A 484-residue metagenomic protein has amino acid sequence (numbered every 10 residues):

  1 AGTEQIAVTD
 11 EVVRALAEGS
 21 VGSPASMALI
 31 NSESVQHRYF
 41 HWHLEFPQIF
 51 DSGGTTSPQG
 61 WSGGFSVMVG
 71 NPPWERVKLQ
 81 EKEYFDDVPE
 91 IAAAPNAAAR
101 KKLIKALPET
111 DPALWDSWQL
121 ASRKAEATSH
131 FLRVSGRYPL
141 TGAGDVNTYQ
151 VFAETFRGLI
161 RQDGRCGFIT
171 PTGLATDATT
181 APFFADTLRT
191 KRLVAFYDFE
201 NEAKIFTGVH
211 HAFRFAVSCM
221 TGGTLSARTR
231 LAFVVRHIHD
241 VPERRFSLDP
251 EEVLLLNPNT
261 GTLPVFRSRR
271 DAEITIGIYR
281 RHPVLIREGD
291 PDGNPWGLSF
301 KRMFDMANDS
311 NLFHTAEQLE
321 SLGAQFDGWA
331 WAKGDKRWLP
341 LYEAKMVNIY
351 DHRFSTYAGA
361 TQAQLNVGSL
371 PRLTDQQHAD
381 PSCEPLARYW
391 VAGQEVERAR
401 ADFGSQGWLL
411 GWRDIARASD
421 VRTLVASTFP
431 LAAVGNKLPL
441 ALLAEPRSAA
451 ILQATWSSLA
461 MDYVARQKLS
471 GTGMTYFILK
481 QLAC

Functional and structural regions predicted by a protein language model:
A1-V67, P72-P139, L159-Q162, V194-Y197 (+1 more regions): Polynucleotide-recognition surfaces of large bacterial nucleic-acid defense/processing enzymes
E45, T148-T155: Well-ordered alpha-helical segments embedded in enzymatic catalytic cores
G158, F184-K191: Short, surface-exposed basic-aromatic patches at helix termini and helix-loop junctions that form
G164-I169: Conserved beta-strand signature within the Rossmann-like core of class I S-adenosyl-L-methionine
T170-T176, E202: Conserved short loop/turn motifs at secondary-structure junctions
R189-E202, W456-R466: Conserved short secondary-structure elements within globular domains
T224-A227, F403-G407, I415-V421, P430-A432 (+1 more regions): Basic, amphipathic alpha-helical recognition segments used for DNA target recognition
